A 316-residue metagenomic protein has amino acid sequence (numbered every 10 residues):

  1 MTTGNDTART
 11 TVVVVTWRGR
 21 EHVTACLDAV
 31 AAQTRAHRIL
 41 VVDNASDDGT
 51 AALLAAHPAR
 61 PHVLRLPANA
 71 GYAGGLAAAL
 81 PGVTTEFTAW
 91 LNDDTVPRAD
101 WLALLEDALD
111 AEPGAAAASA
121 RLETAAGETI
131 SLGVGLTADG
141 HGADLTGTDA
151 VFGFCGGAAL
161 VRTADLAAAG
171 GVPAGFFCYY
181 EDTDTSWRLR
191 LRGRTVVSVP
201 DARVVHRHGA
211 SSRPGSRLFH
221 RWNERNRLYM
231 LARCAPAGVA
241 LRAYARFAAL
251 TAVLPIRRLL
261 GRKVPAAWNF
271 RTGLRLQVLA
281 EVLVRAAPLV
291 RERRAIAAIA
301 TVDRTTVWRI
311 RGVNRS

Functional and structural regions predicted by a protein language model:
D28-H37: Short, acidic, metal-binding catalytic loop of nucleotide-sugar glycosyltransferases
A29, D43-A52, A68, R98: A conserved acidic beta->alpha catalytic loop
A36-A45, L64-L66: Short beta-strand/loop segment that forms part of the nucleotide-sugar
L66-V83, D93: Glycine-rich, basic loop-to-helix element that forms the pyrophosphate-binding segment of sugar-nucleotide handling
T88: Short aromatic/hydrophobic "clamp" motif used to bind/position activated sugar donors
V96-S131: Conserved donor NDP-sugar-binding/catalytic core segment of glycosyltransferases
F152-R203: A short, conserved alpha-helix in the catalytic core of glycosyltransferases
A240-S316: Non-catalytic, C-terminal membrane-associated alpha-helical segments of glycosyltransferases
